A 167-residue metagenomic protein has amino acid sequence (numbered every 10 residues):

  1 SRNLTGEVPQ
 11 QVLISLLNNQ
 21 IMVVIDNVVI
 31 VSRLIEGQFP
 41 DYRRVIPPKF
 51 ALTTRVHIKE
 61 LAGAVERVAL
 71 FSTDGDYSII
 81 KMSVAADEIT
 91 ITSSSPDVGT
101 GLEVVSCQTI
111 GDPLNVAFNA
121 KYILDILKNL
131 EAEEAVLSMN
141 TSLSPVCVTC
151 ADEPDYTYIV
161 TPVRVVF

Functional and structural regions predicted by a protein language model:
S1-I35, F50-F167: DNA polymerase processivity clamps
Q38: Glycine-rich, pocket-lining loop/helix-strand segments that form or immediately flank
